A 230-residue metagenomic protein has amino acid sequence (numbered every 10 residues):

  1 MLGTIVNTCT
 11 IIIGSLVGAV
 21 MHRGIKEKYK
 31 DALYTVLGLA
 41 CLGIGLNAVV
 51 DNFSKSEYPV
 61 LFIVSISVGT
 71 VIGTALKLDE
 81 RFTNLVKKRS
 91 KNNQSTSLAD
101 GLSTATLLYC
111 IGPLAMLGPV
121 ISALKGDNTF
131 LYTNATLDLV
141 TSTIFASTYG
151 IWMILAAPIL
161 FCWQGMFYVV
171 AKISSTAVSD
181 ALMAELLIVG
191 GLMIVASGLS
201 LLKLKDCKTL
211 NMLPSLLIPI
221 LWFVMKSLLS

Functional and structural regions predicted by a protein language model:
M1-V6, Y29-K30, N52-F62, L124-F130 (+2 more regions): Interfacial loop-to-helix junctions that mark the boundaries of transmembrane helices in multi-pass membrane
V6-G14, G18, H22, G38-L39 (+15 more regions): Alpha-helical transmembrane segments in multi-pass membrane proteins
V20-K30, E80-Q94, K172-M183: Membrane interface segments of multi-pass transport proteins and intramembrane proteases
E27, G43-P59, V86-N93: Hydrophobic transmembrane alpha-helices of multi-pass solute/ion transporters
G45-D51, A105-G118, Y168-D180, F223-S230: Hydrophobic alpha-helical transmembrane segments in multi-pass integral membrane proteins
L61-L98: Glycine/small-residue-rich loop that forms an oxyanion/phosphate-binding "nest" at active or ligand-binding sites
S97-I173: Helix-loop-helix junctions within the multi-pass membrane cores of secondary transporters/permeases
L199-I218: Interfacial loop-to-transmembrane junctions
